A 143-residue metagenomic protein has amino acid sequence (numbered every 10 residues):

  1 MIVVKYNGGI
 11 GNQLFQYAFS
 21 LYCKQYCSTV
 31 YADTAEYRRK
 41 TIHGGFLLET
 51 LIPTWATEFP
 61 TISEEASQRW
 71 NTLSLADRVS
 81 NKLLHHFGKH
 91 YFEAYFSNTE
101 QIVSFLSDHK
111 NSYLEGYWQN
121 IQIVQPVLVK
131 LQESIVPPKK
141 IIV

Functional and structural regions predicted by a protein language model:
M1-V3: Extreme N-terminal starter segment of soluble prokaryotic enzymes
K5-F15: A short, glycine/small-residue-rich beta-strand->loop->alpha-helix junction that serves as a flexible
Q16-C23: Short amphipathic alpha-helix
C23-K24, I135: Alpha-helix C-terminal capping segments
Q25-V30, T54-A56: Structural alpha-beta junctions
C27-K40: A short beta-strand-loop structural module common to alpha/beta enzyme folds
I42-V143: Secretory-pathway luminal glycosyltransferase catalytic domains
